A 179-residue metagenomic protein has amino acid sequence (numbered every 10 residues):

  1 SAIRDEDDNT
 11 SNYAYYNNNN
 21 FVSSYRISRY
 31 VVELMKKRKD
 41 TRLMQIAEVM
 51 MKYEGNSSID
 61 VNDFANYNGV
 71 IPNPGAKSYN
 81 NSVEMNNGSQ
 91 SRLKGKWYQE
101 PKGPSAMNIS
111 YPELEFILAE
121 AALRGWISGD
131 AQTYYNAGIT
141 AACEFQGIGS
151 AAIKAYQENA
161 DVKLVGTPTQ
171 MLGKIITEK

Functional and structural regions predicted by a protein language model:
A2-E115, A122-K179: Extended ligand-binding clefts on enzyme/binding-domain cores
